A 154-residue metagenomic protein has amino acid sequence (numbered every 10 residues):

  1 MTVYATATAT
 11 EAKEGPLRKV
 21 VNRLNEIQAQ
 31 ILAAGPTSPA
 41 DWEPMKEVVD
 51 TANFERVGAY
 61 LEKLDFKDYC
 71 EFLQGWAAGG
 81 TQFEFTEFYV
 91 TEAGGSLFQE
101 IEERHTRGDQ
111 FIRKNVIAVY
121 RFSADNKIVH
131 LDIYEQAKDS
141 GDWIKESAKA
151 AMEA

Functional and structural regions predicted by a protein language model:
M1-V48, A150-A154: Short, low-complexity N-terminal intrinsically disordered segments enriched in polar/charged residues
T2-K13, Q74-A154: A beta-strand edge to alpha-helix "cap/lid" segment located at domain peripheries
P16-K19, P44, D68, D139 (+1 more regions): Exposed alpha-helical structural elements
N22-N25, N53, N115, N126: Detector for Asparagine
L32-G35, E62, T106: A generic secondary-structure micro-motif detector that highlights 1-2 residue hydrophobic/ambivalent hotspots embedded
G35, A59, A118: Short, flexible active-site loop motifs that bind/organize anionic cofactors or intermediates
P39-G95: A solvent-exposed, acidic/Ser-Thr-rich amphipathic alpha-helical stretch
